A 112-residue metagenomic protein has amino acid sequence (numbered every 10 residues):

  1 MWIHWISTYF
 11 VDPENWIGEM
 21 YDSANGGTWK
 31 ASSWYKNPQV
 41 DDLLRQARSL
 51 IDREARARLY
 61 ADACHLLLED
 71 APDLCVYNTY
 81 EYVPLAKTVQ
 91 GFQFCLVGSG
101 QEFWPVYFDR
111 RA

Functional and structural regions predicted by a protein language model:
M1-A112: Detector for C-terminal structural segments
